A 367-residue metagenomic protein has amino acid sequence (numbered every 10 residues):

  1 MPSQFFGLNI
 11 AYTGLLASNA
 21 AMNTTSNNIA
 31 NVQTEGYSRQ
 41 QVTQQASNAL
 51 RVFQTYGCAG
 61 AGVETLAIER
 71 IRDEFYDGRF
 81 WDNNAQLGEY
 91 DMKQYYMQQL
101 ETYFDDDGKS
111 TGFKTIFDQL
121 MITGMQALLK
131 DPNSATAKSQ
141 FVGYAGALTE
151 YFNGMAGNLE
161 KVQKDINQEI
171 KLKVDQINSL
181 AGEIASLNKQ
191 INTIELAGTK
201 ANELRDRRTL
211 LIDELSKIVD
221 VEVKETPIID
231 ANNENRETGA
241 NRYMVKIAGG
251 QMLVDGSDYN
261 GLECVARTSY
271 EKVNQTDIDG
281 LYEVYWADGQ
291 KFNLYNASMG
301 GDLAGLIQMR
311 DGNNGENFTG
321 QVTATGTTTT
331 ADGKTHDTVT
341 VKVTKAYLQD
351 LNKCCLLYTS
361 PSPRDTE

Functional and structural regions predicted by a protein language model:
M1-S360, R364: Structural signature of extracellular appendage/secretion-system components
